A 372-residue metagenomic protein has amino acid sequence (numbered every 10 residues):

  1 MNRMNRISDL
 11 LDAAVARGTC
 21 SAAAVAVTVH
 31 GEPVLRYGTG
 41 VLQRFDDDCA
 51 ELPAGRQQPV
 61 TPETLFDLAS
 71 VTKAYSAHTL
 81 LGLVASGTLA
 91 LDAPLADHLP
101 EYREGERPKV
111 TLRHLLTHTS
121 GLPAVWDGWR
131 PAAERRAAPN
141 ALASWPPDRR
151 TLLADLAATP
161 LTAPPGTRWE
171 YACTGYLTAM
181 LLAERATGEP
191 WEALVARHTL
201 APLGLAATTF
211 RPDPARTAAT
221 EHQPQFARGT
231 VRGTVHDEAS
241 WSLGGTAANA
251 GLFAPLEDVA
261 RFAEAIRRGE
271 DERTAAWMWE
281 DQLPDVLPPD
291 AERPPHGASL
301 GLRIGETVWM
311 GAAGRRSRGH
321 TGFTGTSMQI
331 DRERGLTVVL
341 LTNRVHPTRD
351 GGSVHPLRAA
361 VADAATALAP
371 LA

Functional and structural regions predicted by a protein language model:
N2-F66, D237, H355: Short, conserved catalytic-motif segment at the N-terminal edge
S8-D12, V25, G31, D67-A93 (+3 more regions): Active-site SXXK
E32, G105-R315: Short, surface-exposed loop or secondary-structure junction motifs that flank catalytic or metal-binding residues
V34-Y37, M328-Q329, G335-R344: Short, well-ordered beta-strand elements
D48, R268, R273-L287, T307 (+1 more regions): Short, gly/Ser/Thr-rich active-site loops of penicillin-recognizing serine hydrolases
A90-G105: Short, glycine/proline-biased beta-turn/loop segments that scaffold the active-site neighborhood
G245-G251, S317-Q329, T342-T348: Glycine-rich phosphate/pyrophosphate-binding beta-alpha loops
